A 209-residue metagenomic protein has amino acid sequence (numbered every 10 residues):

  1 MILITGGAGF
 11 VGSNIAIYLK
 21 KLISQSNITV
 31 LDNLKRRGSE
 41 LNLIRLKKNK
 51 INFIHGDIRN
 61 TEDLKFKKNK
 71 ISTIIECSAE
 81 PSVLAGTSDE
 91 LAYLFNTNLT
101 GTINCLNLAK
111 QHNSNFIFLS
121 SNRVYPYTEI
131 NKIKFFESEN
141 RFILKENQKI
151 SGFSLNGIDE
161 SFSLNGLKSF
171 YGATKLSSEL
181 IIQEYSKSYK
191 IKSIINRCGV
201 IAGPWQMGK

Functional and structural regions predicted by a protein language model:
M1-G199: N-terminal Rossmann-like NAD(P)+-binding domain of SDR-like oxidoreductases, especially those catalyzing
A202-K209: Substrate-binding strand-loop-helix patch in Rossmann-like NAD(P)-dependent oxidoreductase/epimerase domains
